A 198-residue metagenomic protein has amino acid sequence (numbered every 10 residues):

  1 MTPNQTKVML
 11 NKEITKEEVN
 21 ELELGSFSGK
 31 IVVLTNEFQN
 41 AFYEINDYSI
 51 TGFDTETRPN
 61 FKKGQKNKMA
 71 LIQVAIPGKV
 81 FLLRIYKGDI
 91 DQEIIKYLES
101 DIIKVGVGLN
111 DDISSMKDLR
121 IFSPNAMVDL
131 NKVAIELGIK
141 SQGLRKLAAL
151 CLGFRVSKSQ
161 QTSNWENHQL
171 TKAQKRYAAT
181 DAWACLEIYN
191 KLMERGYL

Functional and structural regions predicted by a protein language model:
M1-T51, S115, L119, L130 (+2 more regions): N-terminal accessory regions of nucleic-acid-interacting proteins
L10-K12, P59-Q65: Short linear motifs in intrinsically disordered
K30-E37, N46-I50, K62-K158, T162-Y177 (+1 more regions): Conserved DEDDh/DEDDy metal-dependent 3′-5′ exonuclease domain
I50-R58: Two-metal-ion RNase H-like nuclease active-site motif
